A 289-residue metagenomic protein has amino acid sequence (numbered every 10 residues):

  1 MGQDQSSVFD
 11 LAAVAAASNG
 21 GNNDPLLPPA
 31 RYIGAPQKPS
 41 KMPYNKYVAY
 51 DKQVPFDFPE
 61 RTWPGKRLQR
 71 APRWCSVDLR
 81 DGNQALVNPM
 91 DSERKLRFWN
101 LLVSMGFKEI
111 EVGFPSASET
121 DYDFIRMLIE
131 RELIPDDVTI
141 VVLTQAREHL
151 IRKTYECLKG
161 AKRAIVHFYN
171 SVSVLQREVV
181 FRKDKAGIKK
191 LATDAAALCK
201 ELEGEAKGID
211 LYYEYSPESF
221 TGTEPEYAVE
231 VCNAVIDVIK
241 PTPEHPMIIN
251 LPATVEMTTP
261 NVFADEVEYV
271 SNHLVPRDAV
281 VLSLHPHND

Functional and structural regions predicted by a protein language model:
G2-E148: N-terminal capping/small domains of soluble enzymes
Y44-Y47, W74, A85-E109, I125-P135 (+1 more regions): Alpha/beta enzyme core
H285: Histidine-centered divalent-metal-coordination microenvironment in nucleic-acid enzymes
N288-D289: Thiamine diphosphate
